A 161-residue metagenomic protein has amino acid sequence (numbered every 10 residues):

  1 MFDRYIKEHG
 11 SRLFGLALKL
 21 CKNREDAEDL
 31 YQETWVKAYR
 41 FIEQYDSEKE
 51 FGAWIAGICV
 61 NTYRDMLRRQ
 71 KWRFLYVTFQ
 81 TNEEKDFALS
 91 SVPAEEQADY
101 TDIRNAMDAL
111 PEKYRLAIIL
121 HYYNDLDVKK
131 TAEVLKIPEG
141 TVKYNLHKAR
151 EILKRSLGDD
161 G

Functional and structural regions predicted by a protein language model:
M1-G15, E28, A109: A short, charge-rich alpha-helical start-of-domain segment used by transcription regulators
H9-G10, L20, I119-L126: Short helix-capping/turn signature of helix-turn-helix
G15, D29-V36, K49-N61: Structural recognition of an alpha-helix C-terminal capping motif at a helix-to-coil junction
W35-E50, Q70: Sigma70-family region 2
E43-Q44, V60-V77, K148: Arg/Lys-rich amphipathic alpha helix in sigma70-family domain 2
V60, R64, L135-D160: DNA-recognition helix of helix-turn-helix
R73-Y100, D127-K130: Internal acidic/polar
D108-L116, N124-T141, I152-R155: Helix-turn-helix DNA-binding module
